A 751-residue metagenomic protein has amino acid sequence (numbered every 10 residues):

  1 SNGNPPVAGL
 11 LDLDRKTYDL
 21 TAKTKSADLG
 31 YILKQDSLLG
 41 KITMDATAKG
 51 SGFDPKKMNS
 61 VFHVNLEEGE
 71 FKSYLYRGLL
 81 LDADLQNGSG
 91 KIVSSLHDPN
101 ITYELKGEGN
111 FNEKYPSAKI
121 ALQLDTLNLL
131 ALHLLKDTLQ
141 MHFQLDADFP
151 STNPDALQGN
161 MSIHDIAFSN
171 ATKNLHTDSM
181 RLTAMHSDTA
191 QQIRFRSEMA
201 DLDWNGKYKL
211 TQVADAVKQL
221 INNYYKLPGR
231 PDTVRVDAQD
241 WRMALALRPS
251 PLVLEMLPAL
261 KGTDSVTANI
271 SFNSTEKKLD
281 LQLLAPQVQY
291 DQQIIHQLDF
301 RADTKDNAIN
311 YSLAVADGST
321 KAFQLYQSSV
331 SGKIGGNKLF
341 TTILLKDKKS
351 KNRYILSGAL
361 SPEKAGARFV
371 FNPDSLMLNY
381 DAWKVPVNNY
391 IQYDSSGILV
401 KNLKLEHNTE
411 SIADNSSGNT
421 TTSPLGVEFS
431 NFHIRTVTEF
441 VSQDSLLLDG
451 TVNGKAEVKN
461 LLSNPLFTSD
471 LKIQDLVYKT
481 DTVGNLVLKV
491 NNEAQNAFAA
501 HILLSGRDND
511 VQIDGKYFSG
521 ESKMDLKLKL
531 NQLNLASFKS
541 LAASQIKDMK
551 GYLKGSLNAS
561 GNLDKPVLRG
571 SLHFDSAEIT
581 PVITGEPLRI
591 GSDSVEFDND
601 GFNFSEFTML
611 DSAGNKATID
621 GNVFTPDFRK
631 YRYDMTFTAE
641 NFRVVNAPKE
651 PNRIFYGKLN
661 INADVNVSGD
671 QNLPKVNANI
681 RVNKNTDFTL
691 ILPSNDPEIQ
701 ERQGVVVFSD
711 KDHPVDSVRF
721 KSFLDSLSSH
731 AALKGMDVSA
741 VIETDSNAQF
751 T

Functional and structural regions predicted by a protein language model:
S1-E457, L461-S556, D564-D664, S668-T751: Interface amphipathic segments
